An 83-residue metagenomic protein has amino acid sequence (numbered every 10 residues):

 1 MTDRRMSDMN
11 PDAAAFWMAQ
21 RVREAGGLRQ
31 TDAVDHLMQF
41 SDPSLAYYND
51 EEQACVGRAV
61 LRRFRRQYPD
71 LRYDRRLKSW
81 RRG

Functional and structural regions predicted by a protein language model:
M1-D12, R66-D74, G83: Intrinsically disordered, low-complexity serine/threonine- and proline-rich regulatory segments
T2-D3, M38-V60: Short, positively charged loop/turn segments that connect secondary-structure elements
S7-T31, F40, R58, R62: Positively charged, polyanion-binding regions of nucleic-acid-associated proteins
G26, L37-L45, F64-Y68: Short alpha-helix boundary/capping elements
Q30, L45-N49, R72, R76: Short linear functional motifs in flexible/disordered or boundary regions
V34: The alpha-helix within a helix-turn-helix
K78-W80: A short linear beta-strand->loop->alpha-helix hinge motif most characteristic of winged-helix/helix-turn-helix
